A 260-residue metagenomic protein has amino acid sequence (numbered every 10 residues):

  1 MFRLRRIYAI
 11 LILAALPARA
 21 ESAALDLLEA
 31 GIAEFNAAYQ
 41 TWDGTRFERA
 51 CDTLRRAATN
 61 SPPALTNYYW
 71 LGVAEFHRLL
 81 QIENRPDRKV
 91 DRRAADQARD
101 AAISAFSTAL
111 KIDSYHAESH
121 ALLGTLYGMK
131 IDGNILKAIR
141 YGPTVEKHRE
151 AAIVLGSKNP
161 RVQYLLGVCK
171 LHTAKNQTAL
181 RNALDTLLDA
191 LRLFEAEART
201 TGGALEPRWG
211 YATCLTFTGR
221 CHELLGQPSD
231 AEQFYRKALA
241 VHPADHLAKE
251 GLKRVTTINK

Functional and structural regions predicted by a protein language model:
M1-Y8: Bacterial N-terminal signal peptides that target proteins for export
Y8-A15: Bacterial N-terminal signal peptides
A18-A24: Boundary at the C-terminal end of the N-terminal hydrophobic targeting segment
A30-D52, A74-Y115, A121-A151, L165-T213: Short coil/linker segments at helix-helix boundaries
A58, L110, I153-L155, L205 (+2 more regions): Short coil/turn linkers that connect adjacent helices within long alpha-helical scaffolds, especially alpha-solenoid
V168, T201-F217, H246-K260: TPR/TPR-like alpha-solenoid helical repeat scaffolds
